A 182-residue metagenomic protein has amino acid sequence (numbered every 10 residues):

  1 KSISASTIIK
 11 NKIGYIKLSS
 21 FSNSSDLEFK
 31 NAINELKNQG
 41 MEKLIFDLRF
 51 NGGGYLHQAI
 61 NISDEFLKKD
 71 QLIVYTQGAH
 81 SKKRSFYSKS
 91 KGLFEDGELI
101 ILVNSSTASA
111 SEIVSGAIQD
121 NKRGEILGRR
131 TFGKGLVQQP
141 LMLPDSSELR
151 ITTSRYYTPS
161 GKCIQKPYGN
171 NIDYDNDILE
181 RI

Functional and structural regions predicted by a protein language model:
K1-P144: Cleft-lining beta-strand/loop regions that shape enzyme active-site pockets
L143-D145, P159-S160: Short strand-coil-strand connectors
R150-I151: Short, small/polar residue-rich loop motifs at catalytic or cofactor-binding pockets
P159-I182: Conserved functional hotspot residues or short segments at active or partner-binding sites across diverse domains
